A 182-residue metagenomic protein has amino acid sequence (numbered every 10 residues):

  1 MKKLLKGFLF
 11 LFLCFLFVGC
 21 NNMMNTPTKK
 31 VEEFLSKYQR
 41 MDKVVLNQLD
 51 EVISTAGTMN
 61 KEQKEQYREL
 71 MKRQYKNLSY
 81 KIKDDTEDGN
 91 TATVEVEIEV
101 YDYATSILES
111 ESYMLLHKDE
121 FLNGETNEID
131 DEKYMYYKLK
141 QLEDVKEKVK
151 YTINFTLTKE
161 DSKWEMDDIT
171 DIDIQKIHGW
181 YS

Functional and structural regions predicted by a protein language model:
M1-G7, L11: Positively charged n-region of N-terminal signal peptides that target proteins for export
L16-G19: C-terminal motif of bacterial Sec signal peptides marking the signal peptidase cleavage site
N21-D84: Core segments of small alpha/beta cavity-forming domains
R68, D131-K148: Intrinsically disordered, low-complexity acidic Ser/Thr-rich regulatory segments
E87-T91, D161: Residue-level signal for tight coil/turn positions that link beta-strands
N90-I98: A short hydrophobic beta-strand element
E99-L116, V145: Short, cysteine-centered beta-strand-loop-beta hairpins and adjacent loop/turn segments enriched in charged/polar
M114-I129, E143-S182: Short beta-strand edge/turn micro-motifs at domain boundaries
